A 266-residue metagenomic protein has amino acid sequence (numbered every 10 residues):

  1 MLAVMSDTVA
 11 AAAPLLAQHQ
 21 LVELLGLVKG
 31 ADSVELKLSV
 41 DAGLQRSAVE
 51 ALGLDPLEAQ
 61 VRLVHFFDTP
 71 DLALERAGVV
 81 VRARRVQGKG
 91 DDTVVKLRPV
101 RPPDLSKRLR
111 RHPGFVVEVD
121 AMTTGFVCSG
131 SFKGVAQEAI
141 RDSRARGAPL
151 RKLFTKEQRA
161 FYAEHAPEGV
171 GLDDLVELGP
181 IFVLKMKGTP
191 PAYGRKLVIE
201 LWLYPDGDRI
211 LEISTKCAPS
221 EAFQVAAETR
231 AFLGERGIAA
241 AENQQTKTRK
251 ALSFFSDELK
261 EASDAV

Functional and structural regions predicted by a protein language model:
L2-V266: Phosphate-end processing signature that detects enzymes handling 5′-triphosphorylated RNA and polyphosphate
